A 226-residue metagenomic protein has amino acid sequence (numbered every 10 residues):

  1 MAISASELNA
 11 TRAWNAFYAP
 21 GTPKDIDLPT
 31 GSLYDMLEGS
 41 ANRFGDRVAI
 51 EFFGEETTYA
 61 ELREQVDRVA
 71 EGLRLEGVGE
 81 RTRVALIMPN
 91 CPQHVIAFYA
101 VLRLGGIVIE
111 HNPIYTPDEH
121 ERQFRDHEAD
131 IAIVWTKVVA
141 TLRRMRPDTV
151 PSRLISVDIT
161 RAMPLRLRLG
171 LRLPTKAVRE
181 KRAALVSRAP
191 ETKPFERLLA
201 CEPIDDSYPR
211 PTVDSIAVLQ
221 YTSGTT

Functional and structural regions predicted by a protein language model:
M1-T30: Flexible, non-catalytic linker and terminal segments flanking ANL/adenylate-forming cores
N9-N15, P20, D35-E61, S187 (+1 more regions): AMP-dependent adenylate-forming
D27-P29, M36-E38, D46-C91, V95-Y99 (+1 more regions): Conserved AMP-binding/adenylate-forming core of the ANL superfamily
G45, K181-Y221: Conserved pre-ATP/AMP-binding loop-to-beta segment of ANL
L62, V84, V101, A132 (+2 more regions): Conserved S/T- and glycine-rich ATP-binding loop of Class I adenylate-forming
E76, R103-R197: Structural core segment of the AMP-binding/adenylate-forming
E80-R81, V108, V213: Alpha-helix N-cap/start motif
M88-N90, W135-T136, S215: Helix N-cap/beta->alpha junction signal
